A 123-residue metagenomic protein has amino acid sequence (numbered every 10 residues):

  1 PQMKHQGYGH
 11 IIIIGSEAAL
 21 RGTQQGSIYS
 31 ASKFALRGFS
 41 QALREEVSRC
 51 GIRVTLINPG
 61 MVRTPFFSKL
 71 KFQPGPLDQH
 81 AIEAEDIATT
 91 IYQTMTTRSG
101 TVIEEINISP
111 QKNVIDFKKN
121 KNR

Functional and structural regions predicted by a protein language model:
P1, E45-S48: Alpha-helical segment proximal to the catalytic Tyr-Lys
P1-G7: A short helix-coil junction within the Rossmann-fold of NAD(P)-dependent oxidoreductases
S16: Residue(s) in the substrate-gating loop at a strand-loop-helix junction that position the organic substrate next
A19-R21: Conserved catalytic-site region of short-chain dehydrogenase/reductase
T23-S27: Active-site loop immediately N-terminal to the catalytic Tyr-X3-Lys motif of short-chain dehydrogenase/reductase
S32: Active-site helix of classical SDR
C50, L56-I57, P74-F117: C-terminal helical subdomain
P59-K69: Short, flexible catalytic-loop segment of classical short-chain dehydrogenase/reductase
